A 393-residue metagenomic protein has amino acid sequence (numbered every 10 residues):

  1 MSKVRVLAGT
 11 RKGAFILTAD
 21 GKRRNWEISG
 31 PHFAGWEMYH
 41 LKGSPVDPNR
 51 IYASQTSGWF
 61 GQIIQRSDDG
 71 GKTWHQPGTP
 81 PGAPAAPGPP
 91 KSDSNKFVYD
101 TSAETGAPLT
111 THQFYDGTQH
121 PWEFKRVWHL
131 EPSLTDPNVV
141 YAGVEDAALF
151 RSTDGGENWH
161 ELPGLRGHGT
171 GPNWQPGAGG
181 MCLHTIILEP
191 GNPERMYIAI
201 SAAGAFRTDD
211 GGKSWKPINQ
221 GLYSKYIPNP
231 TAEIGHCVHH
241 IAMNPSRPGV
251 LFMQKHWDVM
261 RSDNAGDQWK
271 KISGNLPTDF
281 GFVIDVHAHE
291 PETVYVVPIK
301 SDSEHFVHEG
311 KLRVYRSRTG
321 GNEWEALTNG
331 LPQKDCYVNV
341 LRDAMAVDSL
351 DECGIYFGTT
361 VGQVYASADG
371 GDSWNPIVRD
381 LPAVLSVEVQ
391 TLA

Functional and structural regions predicted by a protein language model:
M1-A393: Extracellular glycan-interacting surfaces
